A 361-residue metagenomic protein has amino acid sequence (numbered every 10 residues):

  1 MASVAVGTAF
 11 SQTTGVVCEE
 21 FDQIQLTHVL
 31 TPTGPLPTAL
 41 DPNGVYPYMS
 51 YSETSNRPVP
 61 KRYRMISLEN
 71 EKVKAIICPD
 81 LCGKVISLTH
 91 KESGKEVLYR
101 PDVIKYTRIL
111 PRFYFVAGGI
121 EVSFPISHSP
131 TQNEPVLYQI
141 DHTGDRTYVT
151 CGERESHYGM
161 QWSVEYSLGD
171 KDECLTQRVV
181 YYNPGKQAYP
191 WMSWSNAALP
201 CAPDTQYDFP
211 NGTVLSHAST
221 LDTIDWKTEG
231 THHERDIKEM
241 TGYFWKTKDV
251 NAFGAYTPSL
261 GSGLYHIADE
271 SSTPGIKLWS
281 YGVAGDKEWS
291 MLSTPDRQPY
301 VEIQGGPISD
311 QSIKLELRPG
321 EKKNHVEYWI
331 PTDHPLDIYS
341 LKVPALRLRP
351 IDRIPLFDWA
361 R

Functional and structural regions predicted by a protein language model:
M1-A5: Bacterial N-terminal signal peptides
A9-S11: Boundary at the C-terminal end of the N-terminal hydrophobic targeting segment
E19-V29, I66-L68, V73-S87, V97 (+3 more regions): A contiguous, surface-exposed recognition patch within enzymatic or periplasmic domains that forms
P35-P60, M65-E69, V116-E173, D286-I313 (+1 more regions): Extended, loop-rich substrate-binding clefts of extracytoplasmic carbohydrate-active enzymes
V59-K61, S67, V73-E96, R100-L110 (+1 more regions): Solvent-exposed N-terminal domain segments of exported/luminal and surface proteins
V180-Q187, D358-A360: Asparagine-centered strand-capping/turn motif at beta-strand->loop junctions
N324-D337: A general sequence property marking short-to-moderate contiguous segments in secreted/outer-membrane adhesion
P335-R361: Surface beta-strand/loop "capping" patches
